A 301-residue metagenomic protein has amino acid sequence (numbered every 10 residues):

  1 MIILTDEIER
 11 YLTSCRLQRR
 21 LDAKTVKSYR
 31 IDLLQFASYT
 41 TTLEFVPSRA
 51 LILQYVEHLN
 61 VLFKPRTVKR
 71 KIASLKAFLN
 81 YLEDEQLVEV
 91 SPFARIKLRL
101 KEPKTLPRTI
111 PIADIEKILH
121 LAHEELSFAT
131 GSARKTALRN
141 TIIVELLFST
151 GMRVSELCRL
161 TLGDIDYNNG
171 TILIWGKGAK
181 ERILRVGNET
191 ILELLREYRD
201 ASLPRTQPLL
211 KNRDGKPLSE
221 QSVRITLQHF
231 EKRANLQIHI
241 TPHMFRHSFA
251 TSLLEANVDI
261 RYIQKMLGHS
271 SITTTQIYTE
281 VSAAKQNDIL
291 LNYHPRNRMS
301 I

Functional and structural regions predicted by a protein language model:
M1-I301: Conserved catalytic core of the tyrosine transesterase superfamily
